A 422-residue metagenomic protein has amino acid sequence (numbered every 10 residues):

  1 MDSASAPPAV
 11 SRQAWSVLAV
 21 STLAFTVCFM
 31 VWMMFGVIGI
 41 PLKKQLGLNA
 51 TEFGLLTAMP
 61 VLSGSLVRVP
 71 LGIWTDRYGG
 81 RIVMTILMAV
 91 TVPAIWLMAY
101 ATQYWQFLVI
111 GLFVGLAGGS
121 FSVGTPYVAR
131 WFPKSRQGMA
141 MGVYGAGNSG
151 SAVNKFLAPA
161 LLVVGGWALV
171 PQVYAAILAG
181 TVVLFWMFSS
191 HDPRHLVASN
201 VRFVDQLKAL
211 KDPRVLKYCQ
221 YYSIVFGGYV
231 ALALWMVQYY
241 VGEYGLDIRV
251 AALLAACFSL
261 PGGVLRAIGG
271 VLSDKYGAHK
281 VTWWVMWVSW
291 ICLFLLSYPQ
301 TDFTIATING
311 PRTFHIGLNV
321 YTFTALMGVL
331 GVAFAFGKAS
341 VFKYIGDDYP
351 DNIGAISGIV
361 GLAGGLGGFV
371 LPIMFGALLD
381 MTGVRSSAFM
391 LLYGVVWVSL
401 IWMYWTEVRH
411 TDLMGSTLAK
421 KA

Functional and structural regions predicted by a protein language model:
D2-S11, S190-C219, A422: Juxtamembrane intracellular "pre-TM" segments in multi-pass secondary transporters
S16-A50, L232-V237, L371: Extracytoplasmic
F35-V37, P213-G263, K338: Extracytoplasmic gate region of multi-pass secondary transporters
L66-W105: Conserved MFS/SLC helix-loop-helix module at the cytosolic interface between two early adjacent transmembrane helices
I110-G147: Cytoplasmic helix-loop-helix junction between adjacent transmembrane helices in 12-TM secondary transporters
V143-S189: Helix-loop-helix hairpin linking two adjacent transmembrane segments in secondary transporters
A175-L196, S399-E407: C-terminal membrane-cytosol helix-exit motif in multi-pass small-molecule transporters
H279-V341: C-terminal transmembrane helical hairpin of 12-TM major facilitator-type secondary transporters
